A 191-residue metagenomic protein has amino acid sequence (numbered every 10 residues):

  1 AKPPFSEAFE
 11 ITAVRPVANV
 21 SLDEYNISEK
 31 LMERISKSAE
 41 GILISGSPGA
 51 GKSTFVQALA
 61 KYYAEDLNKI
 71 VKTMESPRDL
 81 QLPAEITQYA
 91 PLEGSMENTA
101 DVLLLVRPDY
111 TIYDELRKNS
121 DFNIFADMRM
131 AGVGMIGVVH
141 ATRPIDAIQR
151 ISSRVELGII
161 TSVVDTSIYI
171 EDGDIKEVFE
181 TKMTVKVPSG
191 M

Functional and structural regions predicted by a protein language model:
A1-G41: P-loop NTP-binding catalytic core
K2-E7, V164-M191: Conserved P-loop NTPase
I44: Hydrophobic anchor at the beta1->P-loop junction of P-loop NTPases
G49: Walker A (P-loop) phosphate-binding loop of P-loop NTPases
K52: Conserved lysine of the Walker
F55, L59: Hydrophobic positions on the alpha1 helix immediately C-terminal to the Walker A/P-loop
Y62-V106: P-loop NTPase switch/communication element
I112-D172: Conserved P-loop NTPase nucleotide-binding/switch module
